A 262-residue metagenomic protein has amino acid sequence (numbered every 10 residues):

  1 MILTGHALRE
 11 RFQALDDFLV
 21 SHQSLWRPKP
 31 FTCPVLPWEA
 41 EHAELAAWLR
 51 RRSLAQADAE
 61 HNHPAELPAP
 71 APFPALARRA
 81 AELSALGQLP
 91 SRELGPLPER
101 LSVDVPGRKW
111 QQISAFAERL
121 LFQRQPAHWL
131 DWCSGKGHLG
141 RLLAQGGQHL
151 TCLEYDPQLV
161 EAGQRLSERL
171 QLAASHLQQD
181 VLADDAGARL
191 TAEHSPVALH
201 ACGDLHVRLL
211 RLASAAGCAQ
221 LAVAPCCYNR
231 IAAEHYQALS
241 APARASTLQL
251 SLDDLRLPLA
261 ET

Functional and structural regions predicted by a protein language model:
M1-P37, S175, L182, A188-T262: Class I S-adenosyl-L-methionine
M1-R100: Intrinsically disordered, low-complexity glycine/charged-rich regulatory or linker segments that flank or connect
R108, C133-G135: Conserved glycine-rich SAM-binding loop
W110-Q125: Conserved alpha-helix/loop element of class I SAM-dependent methyltransferases that forms part of the SAM/SAH-binding
P126-C133: Conserved class I S-adenosyl-L-methionine
K136-Q148: Conserved SAM-binding loop of SAM-dependent methyltransferases across substrates and taxa, primarily the Class I
H149-E154: Conserved SAM-binding motif I beta-strand of class I
G163-Q164: Conserved SAM-binding loop
